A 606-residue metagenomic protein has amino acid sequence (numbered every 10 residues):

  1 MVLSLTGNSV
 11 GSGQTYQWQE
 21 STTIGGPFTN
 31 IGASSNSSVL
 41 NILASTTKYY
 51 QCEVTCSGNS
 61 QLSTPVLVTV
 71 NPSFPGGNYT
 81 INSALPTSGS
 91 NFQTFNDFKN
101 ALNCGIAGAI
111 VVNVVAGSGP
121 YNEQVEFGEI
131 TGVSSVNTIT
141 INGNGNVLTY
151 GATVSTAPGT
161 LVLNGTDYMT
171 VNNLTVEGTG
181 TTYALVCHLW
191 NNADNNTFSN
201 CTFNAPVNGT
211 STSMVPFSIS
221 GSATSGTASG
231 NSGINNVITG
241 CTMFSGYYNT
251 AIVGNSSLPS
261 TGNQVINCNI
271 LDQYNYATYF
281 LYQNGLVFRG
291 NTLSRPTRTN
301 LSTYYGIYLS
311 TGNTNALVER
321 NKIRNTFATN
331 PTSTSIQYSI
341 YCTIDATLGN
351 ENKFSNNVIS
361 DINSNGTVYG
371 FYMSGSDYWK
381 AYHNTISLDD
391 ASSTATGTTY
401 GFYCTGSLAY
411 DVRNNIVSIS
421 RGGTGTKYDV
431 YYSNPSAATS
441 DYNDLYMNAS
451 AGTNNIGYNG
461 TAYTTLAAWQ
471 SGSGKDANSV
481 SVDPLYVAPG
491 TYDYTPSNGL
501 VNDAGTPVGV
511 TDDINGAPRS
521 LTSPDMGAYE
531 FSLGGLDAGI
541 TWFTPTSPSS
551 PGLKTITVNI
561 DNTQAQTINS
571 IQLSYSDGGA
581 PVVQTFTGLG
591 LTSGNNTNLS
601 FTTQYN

Functional and structural regions predicted by a protein language model:
N8-Q17: Solvent-exposed loop segments of extracellular immunoglobulin-like
Q19-I42, F586: Surface-exposed, flexible coil segments in extracellular/virion-facing regions
G77-V115, P120, E126, A467-W469 (+1 more regions): Acidic Gly/Asp/Thr-rich repetitive segments characteristic of extracellular carbohydrate-active and adhesion proteins
N122-T140, V147-N172, E177-D194, S211-T227 (+1 more regions): Extracellular beta-strand-rich solenoid/capping regions of secreted or surface-exposed proteins that bind or remodel
Q124, Y150-G159, T179-V186, P206-F217 (+10 more regions): Short glycine/acidic-rich loop motifs that flank beta-strands on beta-rich extracellular proteins
N142-G143, D167-G178, D194-P206, G226-S245 (+11 more regions): Right-handed parallel beta-helix
T439-A449, Y463-E530: C-terminal accessory segments
L533-N606: Extracellular/luminal regions of secreted and cell-surface proteins that mediate adhesion/ECM remodeling
